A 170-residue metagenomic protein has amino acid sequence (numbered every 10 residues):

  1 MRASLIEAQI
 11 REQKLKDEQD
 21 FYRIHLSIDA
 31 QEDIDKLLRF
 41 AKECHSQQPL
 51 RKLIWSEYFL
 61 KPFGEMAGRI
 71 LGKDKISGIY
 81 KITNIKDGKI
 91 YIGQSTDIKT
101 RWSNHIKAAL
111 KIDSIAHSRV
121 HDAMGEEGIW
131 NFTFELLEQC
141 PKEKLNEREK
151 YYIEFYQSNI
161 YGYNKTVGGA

Functional and structural regions predicted by a protein language model:
M1-I6: N-terminal mitochondrial targeting presequence
R11-L15, F21-C44, P49-A170: Structure-specific nucleic-acid interaction/processing domains
